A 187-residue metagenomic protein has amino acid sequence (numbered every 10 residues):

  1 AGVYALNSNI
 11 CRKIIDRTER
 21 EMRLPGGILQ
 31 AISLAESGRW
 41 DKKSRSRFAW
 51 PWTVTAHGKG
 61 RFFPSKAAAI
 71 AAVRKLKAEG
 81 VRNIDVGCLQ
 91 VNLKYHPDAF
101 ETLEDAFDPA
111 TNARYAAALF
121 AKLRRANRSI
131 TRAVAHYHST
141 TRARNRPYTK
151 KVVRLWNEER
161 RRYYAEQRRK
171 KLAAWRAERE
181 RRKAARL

Functional and structural regions predicted by a protein language model:
G2-A165, K171-L172: Catalytic glycan-binding domains that act on GlcNAc-containing polysaccharides
Y164-L187: Low-complexity, Gly/Ser/Thr/Pro-rich intrinsically disordered linker/tail segments
